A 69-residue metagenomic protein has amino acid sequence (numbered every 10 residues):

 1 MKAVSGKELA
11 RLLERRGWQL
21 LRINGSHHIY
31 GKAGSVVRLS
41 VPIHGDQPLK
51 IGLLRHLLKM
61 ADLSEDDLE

Functional and structural regions predicted by a protein language model:
M1-N24, I29: N-terminal first-folded block
Y30-G34: Active-site beta-strand termini and strand-to-loop segments that position acidic
S35-L39: Short, charged/polar, Gly/Pro-enriched secondary-structure boundary elements
G45-E69: C-terminal structural segments of small proteins and small subunits
